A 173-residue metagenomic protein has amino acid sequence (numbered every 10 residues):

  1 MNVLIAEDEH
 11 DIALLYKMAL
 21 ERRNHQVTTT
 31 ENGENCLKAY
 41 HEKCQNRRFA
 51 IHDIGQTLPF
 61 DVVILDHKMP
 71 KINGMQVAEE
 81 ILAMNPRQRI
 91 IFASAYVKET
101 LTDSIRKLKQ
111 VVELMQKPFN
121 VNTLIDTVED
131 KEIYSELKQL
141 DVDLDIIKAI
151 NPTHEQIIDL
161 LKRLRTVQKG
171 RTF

Functional and structural regions predicted by a protein language model:
L14-R22: Charged docking surfaces used in two-component/phosphorelay signaling
T29-V62: Acidic, metal-coordinating helix/loop segments flanking the phosphotransfer/catalytic sites of two-component signaling
N35, F119-V128, E132, E136: C-terminal output helix
D66: Active-site residues of response regulator receiver
M69: Receiver (REC) domain active-site loop signature in two-component systems and cognate sites in sensor histidine kinases
D126, I133-F173: CheY-like receiver
